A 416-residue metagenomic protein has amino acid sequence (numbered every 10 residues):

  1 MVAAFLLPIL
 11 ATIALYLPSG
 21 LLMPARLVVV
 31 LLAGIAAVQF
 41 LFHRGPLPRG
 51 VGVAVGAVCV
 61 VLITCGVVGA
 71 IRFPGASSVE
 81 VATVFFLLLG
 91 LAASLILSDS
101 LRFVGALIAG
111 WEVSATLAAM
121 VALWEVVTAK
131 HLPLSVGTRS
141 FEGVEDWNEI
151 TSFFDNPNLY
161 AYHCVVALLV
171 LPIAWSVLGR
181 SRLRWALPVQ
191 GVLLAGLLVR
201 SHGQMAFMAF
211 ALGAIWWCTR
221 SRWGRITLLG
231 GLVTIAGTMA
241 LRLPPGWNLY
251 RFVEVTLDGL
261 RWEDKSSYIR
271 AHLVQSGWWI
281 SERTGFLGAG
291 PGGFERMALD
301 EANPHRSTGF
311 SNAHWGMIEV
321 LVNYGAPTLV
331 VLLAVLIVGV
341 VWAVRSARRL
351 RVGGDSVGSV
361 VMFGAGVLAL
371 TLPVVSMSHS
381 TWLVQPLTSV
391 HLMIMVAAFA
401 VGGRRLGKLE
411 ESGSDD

Functional and structural regions predicted by a protein language model:
M1-F42, I63-A70, L372-V374, V390: N-terminal signal-anchor transmembrane segment
V53-V61, P74-I96, A115: Aromatic-anchored transmembrane helix interface
G105-T138, E142-D146, S152-R220, L370-P373: Alpha-helical transmembrane segments of multi-pass inner-membrane proteins
M120, V126-A129, S221-W262, W278-R283 (+1 more regions): A membrane-periplasm/extracellular boundary helix in multi-pass inner-membrane enzymes that assemble envelope glycans
L132-V136, L260-Q275, W279, R283 (+2 more regions): Long extracytoplasmic/lumenal interhelical loops at the membrane interface of multi-pass membrane proteins
E145-F153, L241-Q275, R296-L299: Flexible juxtamembrane loops connecting transmembrane helices in multi-pass membrane enzymes that build or modify
Y324-P373, K408: Hydrophobic transmembrane alpha-helices and their immediate junctions
S359-D416: Transmembrane alpha-helices of multi-pass inner-membrane enzymes
